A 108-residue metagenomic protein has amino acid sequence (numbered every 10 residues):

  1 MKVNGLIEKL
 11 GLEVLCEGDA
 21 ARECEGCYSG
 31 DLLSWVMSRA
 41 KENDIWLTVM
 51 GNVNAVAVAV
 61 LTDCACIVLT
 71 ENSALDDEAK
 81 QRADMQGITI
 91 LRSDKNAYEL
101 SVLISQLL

Functional and structural regions predicted by a protein language model:
M1-K2, L108: Absolute protein N-terminus
K2-N4, N96: Short, structural beta-strand-to-alpha-helix junction motif
G5-C27: An N-cap/entry alpha-helix motif that binds or orients negatively charged groups
A21-C24, L33-I45, M50-L108: Feature captures the catalytic cores and cofactor-binding loops of soluble hydro-lyases/lyases that act on carboxylate
